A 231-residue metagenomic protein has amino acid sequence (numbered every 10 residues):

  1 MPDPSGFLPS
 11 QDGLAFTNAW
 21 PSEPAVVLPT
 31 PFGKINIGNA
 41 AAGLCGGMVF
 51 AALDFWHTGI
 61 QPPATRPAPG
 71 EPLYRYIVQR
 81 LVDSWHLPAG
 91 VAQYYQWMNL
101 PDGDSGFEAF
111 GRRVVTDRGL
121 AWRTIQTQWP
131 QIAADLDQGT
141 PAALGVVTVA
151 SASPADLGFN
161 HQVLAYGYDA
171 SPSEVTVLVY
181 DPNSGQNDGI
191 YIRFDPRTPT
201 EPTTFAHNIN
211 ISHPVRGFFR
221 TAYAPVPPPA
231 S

Functional and structural regions predicted by a protein language model:
M1: Non-catalytic, low-structured ubiquitin/UBL-interacting segments
P4, G33, G38, I132 (+1 more regions): Short, flexible coil/linker segments at or flanking structured domains
G6-Q126: Cysteine-nucleophile protease catalytic domains, especially the papain-like/related folds used in DUB/UBL proteases
A19, M48, V147, Y180-P182: Structured loops at beta-to-helix junctions and adjacent beta-edge loops in soluble globular domains
S22, A51-W56, A150, D169-P172 (+1 more regions): Short loop/turn segments at secondary-structure transitions that flank enzyme active sites
A121-V179: Active-site-adjacent substructure of cysteine-protease-like catalytic cores
D156-N160, D169-S231: Cys-His-centered catalytic/binding microenvironment captured across papain-like cysteine peptidases and homologous
